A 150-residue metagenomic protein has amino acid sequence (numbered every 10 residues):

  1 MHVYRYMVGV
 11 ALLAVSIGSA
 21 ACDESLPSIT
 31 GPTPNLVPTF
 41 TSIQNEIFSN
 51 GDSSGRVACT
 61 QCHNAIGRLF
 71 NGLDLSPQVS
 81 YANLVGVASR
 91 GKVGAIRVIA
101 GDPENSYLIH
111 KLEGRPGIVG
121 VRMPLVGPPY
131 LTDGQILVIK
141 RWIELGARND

Functional and structural regions predicted by a protein language model:
M1-F40, K140-D150: Post-cleavage N-terminal segment of exported redox proteins
Y4, G51-D52, P116, A147: Secondary-structure transition/hinge residues
A14, N50-S53: Secretory-pathway extracellular proteins and peptide precursors enriched for disulfide-bonded cysteines
L26-V37, T41-N45, D52-P129, D133: Solvent-exposed helix-loop boundary motif
S49, G114, R141-L145: Residues within well-ordered alpha-helical secondary structure of globular protein domains
